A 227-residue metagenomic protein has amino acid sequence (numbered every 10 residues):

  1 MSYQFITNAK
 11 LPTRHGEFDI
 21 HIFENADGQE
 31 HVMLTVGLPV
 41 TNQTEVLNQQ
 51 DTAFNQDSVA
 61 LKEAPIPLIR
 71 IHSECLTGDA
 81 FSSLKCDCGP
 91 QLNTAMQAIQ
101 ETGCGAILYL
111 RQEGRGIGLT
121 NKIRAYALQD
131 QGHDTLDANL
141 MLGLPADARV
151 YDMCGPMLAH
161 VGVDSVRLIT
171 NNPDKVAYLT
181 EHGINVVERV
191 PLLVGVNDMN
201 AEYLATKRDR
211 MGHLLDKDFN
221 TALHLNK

Functional and structural regions predicted by a protein language model:
M1-K227: Catalytic domains of riboflavin
